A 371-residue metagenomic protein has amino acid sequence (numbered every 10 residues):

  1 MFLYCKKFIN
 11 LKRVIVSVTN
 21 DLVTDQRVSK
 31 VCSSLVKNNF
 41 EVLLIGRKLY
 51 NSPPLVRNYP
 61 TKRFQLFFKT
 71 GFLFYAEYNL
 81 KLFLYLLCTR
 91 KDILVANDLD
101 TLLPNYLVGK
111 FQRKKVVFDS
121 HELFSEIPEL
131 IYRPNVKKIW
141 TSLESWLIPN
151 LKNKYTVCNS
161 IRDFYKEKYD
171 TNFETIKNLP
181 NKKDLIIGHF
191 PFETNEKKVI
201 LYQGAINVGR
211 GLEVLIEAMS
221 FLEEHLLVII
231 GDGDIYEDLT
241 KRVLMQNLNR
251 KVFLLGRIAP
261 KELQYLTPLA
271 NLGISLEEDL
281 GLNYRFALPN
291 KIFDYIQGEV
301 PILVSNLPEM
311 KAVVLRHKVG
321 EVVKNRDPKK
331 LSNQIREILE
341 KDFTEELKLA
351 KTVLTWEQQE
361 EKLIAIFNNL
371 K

Functional and structural regions predicted by a protein language model:
M1-Y50, N153, E217-S220, N368: N-terminal subdomain of nucleotide-sugar transferases
V14-S17, Y155, E193-M219, L227-V228 (+1 more regions): Conserved donor-binding/catalytic core segment of Leloir-type glycosyltransferases
G46, T141-I187, N195, F253-L255: Donor nucleotide-sugar binding/catalytic pocket of nucleotide-sugar-dependent glycosyltransferases
L73-E77, F124-L147, K182-D184, V208-G209: Nucleotide-sugar donor phosphate/pyrophosphate-binding loop at the beta->alpha transition of glycosyltransferases
L80-C88, L103, L107-F111, F118 (+2 more regions): Membrane-proximal helix-turn-helix segments that form the acceptor-binding/catalytic region of lipid-linked
I230, T240-Y265: Nucleotide-activated donor-binding/catalytic signature segment of Leloir-type glycosyltransferases, i.e., the conserved
T267-R285, V300: Acidic donor-binding loop of glycosyltransferase active sites
E340-L370: A charged, aromatic-enriched C-terminal amphipathic alpha-helix characteristic of glycosyltransferases across folds
